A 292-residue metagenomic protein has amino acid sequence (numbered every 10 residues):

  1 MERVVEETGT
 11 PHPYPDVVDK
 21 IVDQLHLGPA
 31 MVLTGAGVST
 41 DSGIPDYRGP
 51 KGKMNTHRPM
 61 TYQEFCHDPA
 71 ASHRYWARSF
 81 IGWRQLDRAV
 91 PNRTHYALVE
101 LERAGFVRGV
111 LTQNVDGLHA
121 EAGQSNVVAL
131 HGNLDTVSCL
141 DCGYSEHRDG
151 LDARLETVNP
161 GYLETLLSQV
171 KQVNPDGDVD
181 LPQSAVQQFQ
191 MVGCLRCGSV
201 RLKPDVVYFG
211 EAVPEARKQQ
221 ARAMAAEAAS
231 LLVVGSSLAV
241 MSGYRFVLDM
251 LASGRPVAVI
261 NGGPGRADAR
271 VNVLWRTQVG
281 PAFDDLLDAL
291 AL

Functional and structural regions predicted by a protein language model:
M1-L292: Conserved catalytic core of sirtuin-type NAD+-dependent deacylases
